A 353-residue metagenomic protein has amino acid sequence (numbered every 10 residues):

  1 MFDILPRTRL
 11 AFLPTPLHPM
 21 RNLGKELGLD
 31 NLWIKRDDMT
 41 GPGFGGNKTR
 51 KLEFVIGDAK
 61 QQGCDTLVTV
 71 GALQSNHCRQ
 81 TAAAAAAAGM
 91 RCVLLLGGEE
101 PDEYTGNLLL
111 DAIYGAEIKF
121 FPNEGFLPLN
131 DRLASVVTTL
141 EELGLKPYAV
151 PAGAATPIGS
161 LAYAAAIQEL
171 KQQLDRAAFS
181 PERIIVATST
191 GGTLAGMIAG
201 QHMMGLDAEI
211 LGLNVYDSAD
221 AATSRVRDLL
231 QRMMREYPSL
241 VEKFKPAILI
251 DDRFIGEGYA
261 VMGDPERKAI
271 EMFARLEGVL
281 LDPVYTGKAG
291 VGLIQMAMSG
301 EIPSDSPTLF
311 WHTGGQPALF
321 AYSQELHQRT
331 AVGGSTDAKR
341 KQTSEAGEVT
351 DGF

Functional and structural regions predicted by a protein language model:
M1-F353: PLP-dependent amino-acid enzyme catalytic core
